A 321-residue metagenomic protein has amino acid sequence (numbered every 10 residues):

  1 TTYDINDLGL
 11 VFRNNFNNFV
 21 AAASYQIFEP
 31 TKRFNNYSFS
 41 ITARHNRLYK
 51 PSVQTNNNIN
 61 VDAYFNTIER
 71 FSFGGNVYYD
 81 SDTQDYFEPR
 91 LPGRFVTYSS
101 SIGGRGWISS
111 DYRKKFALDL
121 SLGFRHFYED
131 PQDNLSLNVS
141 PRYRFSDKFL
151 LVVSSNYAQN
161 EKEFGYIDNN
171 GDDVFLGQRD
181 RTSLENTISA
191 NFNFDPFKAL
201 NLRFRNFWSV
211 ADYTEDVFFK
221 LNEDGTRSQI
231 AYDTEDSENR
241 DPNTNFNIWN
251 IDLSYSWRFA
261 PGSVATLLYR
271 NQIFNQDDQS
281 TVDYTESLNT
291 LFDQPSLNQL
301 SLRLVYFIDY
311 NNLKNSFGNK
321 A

Functional and structural regions predicted by a protein language model:
T1-A321: Exposed, low-structure sequence patches enriched in small/polar residues
